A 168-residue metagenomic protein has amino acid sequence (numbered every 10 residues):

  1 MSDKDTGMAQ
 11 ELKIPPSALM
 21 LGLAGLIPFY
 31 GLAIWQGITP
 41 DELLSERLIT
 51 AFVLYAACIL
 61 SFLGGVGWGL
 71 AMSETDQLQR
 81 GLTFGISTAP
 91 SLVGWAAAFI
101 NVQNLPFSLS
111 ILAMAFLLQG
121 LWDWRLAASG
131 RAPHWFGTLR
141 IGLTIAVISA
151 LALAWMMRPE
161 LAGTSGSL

Functional and structural regions predicted by a protein language model:
D5-Q10, G64-D76, G120-A132: C-terminal ends of transmembrane helices
P15-G37, T144-L151: The first (N-terminal) embedded transmembrane alpha-helix
L19-G22, L78-T88, W135-G142: Cytoplasmic-side transmembrane-helix entry/capping segments in multi-pass membrane proteins
L44-I59: Loop-to-helix transition at the N-terminal end of transmembrane alpha-helices
G69-I100: Helix-adjacent hinge/juxtasegments
A98-L118: Transmembrane helix-loop-helix
L126-I148: Interfacial loop-to-transmembrane junctions
L153-L168: Juxtamembrane boundary at the C-terminal end of a transmembrane helix
